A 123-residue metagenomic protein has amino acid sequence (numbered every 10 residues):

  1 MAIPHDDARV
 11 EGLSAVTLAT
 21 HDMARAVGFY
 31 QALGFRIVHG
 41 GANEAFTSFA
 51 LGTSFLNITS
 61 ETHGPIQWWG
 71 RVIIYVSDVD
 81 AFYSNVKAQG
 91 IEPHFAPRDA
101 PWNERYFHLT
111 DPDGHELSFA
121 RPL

Functional and structural regions predicted by a protein language model:
M1-R9, S84-L123: Vicinal oxygen chelate
M1-V27, G70-V72, A120-L123: N-terminal beta-strand motif that seeds the catalytic metal site of vicinal oxygen chelate
D6-A8, H39, T47-S48, T62-P65 (+1 more regions): Short secondary-structure boundary/capping segments
V10-E11, T17-L56: Core segments of cupin and vicinal oxygen chelate
G12-H21, T47-A50, G64-Q89, R105-T110: Vicinal oxygen chelate
A19, G40, T59-S60, H108 (+1 more regions): Short beta->alpha transition motifs characteristic of CBS
R36-I37, N57-T59, P93-A96: A short linear hydrophobic-aromatic micro-motif
S54-N57, I66, G114-E116: Short, charged/polar, Gly/Pro-enriched secondary-structure boundary elements
